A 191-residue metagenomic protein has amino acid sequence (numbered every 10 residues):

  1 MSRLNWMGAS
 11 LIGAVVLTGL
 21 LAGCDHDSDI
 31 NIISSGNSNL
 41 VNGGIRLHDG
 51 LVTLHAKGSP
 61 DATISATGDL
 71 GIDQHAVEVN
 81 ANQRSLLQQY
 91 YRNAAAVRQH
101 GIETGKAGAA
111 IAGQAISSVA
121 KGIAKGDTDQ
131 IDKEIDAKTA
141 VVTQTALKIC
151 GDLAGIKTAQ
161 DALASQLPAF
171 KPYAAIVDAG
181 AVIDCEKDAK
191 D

Functional and structural regions predicted by a protein language model:
M1-I12: Bacterial N-terminal signal peptides that target proteins for export
N5, I30-I32, L86: Intrinsically disordered, low-complexity, hydrophilic segments
G19-G23: C-terminal motif of bacterial Sec signal peptides marking the signal peptidase cleavage site
D25-S28: Bacterial signal peptide processing site
N31-S59: Post-signal peptide N-terminal segment of mature Sec-exported envelope proteins
G50-V52, T67-I72: Short polybasic amphipathic segments
A62, D69-D184: Mature extracellular/secreted ectodomains of secretory-pathway proteins
K187-A189: Extended alpha-helical interaction scaffolds
